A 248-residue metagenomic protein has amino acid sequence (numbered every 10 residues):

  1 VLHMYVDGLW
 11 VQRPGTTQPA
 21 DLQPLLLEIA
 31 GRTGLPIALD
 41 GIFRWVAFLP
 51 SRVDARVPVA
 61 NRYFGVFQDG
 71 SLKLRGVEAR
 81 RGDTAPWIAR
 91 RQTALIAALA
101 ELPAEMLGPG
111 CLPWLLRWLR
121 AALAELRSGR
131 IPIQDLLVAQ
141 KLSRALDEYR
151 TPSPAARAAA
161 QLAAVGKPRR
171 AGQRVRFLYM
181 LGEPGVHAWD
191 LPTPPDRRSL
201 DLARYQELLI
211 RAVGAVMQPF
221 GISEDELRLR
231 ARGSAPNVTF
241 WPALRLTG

Functional and structural regions predicted by a protein language model:
V1-V6, V11-G248: DNA-dependent DNA polymerase catalytic subunits
